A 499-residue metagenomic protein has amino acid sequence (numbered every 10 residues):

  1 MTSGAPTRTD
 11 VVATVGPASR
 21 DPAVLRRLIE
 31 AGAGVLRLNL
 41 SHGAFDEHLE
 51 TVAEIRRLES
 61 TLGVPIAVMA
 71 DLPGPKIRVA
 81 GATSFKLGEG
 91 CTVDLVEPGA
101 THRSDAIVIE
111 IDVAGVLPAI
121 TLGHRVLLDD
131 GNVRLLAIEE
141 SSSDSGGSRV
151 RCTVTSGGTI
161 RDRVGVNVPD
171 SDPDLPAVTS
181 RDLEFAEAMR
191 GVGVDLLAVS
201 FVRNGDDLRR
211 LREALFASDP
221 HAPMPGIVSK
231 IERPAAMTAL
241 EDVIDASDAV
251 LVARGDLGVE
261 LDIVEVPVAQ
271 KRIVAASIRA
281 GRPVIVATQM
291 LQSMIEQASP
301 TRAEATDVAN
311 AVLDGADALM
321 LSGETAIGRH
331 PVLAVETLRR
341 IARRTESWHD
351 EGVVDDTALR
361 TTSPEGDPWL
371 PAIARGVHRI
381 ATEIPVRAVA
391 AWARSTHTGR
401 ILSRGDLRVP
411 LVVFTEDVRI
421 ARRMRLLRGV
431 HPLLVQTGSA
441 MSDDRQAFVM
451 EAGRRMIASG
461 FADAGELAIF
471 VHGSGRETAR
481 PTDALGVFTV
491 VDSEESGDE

Functional and structural regions predicted by a protein language model:
M1-E499: Non-catalytic helical/linker scaffolds that mediate oligomerization, partner binding, and domain coupling around large
